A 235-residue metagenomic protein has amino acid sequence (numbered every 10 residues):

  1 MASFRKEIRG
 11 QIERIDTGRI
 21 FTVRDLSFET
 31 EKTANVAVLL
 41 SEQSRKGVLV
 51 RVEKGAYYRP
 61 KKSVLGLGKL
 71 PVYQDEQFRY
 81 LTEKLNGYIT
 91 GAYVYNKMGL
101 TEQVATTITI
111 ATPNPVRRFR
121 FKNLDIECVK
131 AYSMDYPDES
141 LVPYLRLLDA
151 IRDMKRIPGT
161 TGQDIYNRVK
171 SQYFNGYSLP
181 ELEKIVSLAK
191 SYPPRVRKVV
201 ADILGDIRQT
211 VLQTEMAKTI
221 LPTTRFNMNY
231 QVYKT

Functional and structural regions predicted by a protein language model:
A2-L81: Short beta-edge/loop segments at beta->alpha junctions of small alpha/beta modules that act as binding/recognition
T22-R24, T107-T109, Q163-D164: Short coil/turn segments at secondary-structure boundaries
E31, G99, R152: Hydrophobic/aromatic-lined pockets within catalytic cores
V36, T90-G91, P143, L147: Amphipathic alpha-helical interface surfaces
V52-A56, L81-R120: Short gly/ser-rich loop at a beta-strand->alpha-helix junction or flexible surface loop bordering the NTP-binding
L67, Y80-K84, S133-P137: Short, surface-exposed loop/turn motifs that are enriched in glycine and acidic residues and include a nearby proline
K122-A131, D135: A short, charged helix-loop
M134-T235: Hydrophobic alpha-helical interaction segments
